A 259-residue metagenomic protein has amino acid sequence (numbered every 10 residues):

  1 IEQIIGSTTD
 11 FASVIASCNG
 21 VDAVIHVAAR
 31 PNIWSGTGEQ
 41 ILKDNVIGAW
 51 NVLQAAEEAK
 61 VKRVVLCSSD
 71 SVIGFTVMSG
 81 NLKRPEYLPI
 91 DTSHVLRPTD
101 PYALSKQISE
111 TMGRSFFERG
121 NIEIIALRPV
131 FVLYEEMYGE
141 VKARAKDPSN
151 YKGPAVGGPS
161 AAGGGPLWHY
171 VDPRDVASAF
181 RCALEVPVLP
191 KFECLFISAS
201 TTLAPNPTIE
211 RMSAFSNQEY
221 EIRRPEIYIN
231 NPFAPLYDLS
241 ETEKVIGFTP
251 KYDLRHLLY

Functional and structural regions predicted by a protein language model:
I1, I5-D44: NAD(P)H-binding glycine-rich loop region in Rossmannoid oxidoreductase-like domains and their noncatalytic homologs
T9, A23, Q40-G48, A59 (+4 more regions): Glycine-rich NAD(P)-binding loop of the Rossmann-fold in SDR/ketoreductase-type enzymes
K43, M78-I124: Catalytic helix-loop patch of NAD(P)-dependent Rossmann-fold dehydrogenases
V46-V52, V61, S105-G113, P173-V176: Conserved catalytic Lys-bearing alpha helix of Rossmann-like short-chain dehydrogenase/reductases
N51-T99: Conserved Rossmann-fold NAD(P)-dependent oxidoreductase catalytic core, especially the SDR/UDP-sugar
T99-Y102, V130-N150, P154-A155, P159-R174: Glycine-rich "substrate-gating" loop/helix at the edge of Rossmann-like oxidoreductase active sites
R119-E123, Y134-P148, A161, A183-C194: Glycine/proline-rich active-site loop of Rossmann-fold NAD(P)-dependent oxidoreductases
A177-L239, K244: Mid/C-terminal beta-alpha module of Rossmann-like enzyme folds, strongest in SDR-family dehydrogenases/epimerases
